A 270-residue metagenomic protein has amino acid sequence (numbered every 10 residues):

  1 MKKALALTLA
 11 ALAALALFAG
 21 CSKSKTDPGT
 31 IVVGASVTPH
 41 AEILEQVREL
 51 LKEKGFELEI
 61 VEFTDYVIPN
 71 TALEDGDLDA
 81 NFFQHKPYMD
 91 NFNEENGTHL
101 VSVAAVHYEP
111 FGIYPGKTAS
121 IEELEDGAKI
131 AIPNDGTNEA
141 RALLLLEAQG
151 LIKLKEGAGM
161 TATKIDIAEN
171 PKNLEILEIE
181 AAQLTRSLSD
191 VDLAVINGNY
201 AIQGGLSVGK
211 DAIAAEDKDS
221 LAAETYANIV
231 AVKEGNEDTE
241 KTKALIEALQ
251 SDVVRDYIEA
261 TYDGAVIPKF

Functional and structural regions predicted by a protein language model:
M1-T30: Short, low-complexity disordered leader/linker segments with a strong preference for bacterial N-terminal type II
D27-T38, F56-E62, K129-I130: Short, well-ordered beta-strand elements
I60-T71, G159-R186: Short helix-initiation/N-cap motifs at beta->coil->alpha
E74-Q84, A128, L151, K172-E175 (+1 more regions): Alpha-to-beta junction loops
N91-V103, K117-T118, D190, V195 (+1 more regions): Ligand-binding "clamshell"
V103-I152, R255: A conserved helix-loop-strand patch within extracytoplasmic ligand-binding domains of the periplasmic binding
P110-I121, Y226-T239: A bilobed periplasmic-binding-protein/Venus flytrap-type ligand-binding module shared by bacterial periplasmic
A140-E147, L249-K269: Periplasmic-binding protein-like
